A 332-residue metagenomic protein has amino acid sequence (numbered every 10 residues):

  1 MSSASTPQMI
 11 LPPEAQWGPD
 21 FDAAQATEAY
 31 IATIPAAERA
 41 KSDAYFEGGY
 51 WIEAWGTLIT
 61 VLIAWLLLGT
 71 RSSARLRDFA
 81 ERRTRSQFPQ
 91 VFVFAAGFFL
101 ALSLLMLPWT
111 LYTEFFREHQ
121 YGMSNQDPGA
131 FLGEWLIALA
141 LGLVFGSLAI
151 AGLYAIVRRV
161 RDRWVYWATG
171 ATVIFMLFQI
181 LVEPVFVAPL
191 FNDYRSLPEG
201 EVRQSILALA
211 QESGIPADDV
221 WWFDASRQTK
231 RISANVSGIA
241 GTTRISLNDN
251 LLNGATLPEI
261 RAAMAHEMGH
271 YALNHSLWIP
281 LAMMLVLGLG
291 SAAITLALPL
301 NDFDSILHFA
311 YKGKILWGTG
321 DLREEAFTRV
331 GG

Functional and structural regions predicted by a protein language model:
M1-S2: C-terminal luminal/periplasmic domains and tails of membrane-associated envelope-modifying transferases
T6-T70, A74-I294: Polar-ligand-bearing catalytic/cofactor-coordination segments of membrane-embedded or membrane-tethered inner-membrane
A23, E38, N301-D302, I315: Short linear sequence motifs
V157, F191, R195, L298-N301 (+1 more regions): Hydrophobic/aromatic-lined pockets within catalytic cores
Q211-D218, W317-E325: Proline-centered turn/helix-capping motifs that create local helix->coil transitions or kinks
P299-K312, G318-G332: Extracytoplasmic catalytic/substrate-binding loops of multi-pass membrane glycan-assembly enzymes
